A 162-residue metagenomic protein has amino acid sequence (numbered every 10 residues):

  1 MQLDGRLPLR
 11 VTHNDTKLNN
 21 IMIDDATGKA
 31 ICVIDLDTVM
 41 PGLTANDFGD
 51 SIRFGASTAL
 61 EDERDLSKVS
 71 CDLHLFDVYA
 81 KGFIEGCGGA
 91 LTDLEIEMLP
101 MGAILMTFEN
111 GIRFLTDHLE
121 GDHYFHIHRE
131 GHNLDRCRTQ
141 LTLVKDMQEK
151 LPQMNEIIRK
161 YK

Functional and structural regions predicted by a protein language model:
M1-H13, L18-C32, H126-L134, K145 (+1 more regions): ATP-dependent phospho-/nucleotidyl transfer catalytic cores
G5, N19-L60: Catalytic activation segment of kinase domains across protein kinase-like and atypical kinase folds
P8, H13, M40, A103-F108 (+1 more regions): Secondary-structure capping and boundary motifs in well-ordered enzyme cores
T16-L18, I23, L75, I96-L99: Active-site capping/gating regions of soluble enzymes
G28-I31, L43, H74-V78, L94: Short, well-structured alpha-helical interface segments that form or flank functional binding sites
A45-G89, L105-Y124: Active-site activation/catalytic loop segments of kinase-like enzymes and analogous catalytic loops in related
L91-A103: All-alpha amphipathic helical-bundle segments outside canonical DNA-binding/catalytic cores that form hydrophobic
E109-K162: ATP/Mg2+ or Mg2+-diphosphate-binding catalytic cores that bind nucleotide phosphates or diphosphates via glycine-rich
